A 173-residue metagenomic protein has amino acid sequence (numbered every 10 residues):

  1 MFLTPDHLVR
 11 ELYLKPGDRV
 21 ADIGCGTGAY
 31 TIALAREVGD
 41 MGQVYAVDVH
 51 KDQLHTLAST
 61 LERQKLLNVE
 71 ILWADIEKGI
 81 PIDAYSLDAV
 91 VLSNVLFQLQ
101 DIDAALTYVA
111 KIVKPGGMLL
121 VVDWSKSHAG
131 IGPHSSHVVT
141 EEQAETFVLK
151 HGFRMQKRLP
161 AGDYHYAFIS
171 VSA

Functional and structural regions predicted by a protein language model:
M1-D18: Conserved alpha-helix/loop element of class I SAM-dependent methyltransferases that forms part of the SAM/SAH-binding
K15, E77-A89: A short acidic, Gly/Pro-enriched loop at the edge of an enzyme's catalytic core that lines a small-molecule cofactor
A21, T27-K78: Class I SAM-dependent methyltransferase SAM/SAH-binding core
A21, Y85-N94: Short SAM/SAH-binding signature in class I
V38-G39, L99-Q100, V113-P115: Helix-to-beta-strand junctions that scaffold the AdoMet/dcAdoMet cofactor pocket in Class I SAM-dependent enzymes
D103-M118: A short glycine-rich, Lys/Arg-flanked "PGG" loop and its adjoining helix->strand segment in the class I
M118-F147: Conserved class I S-adenosyl-L-methionine
H151, K157-A173: Core SAM-dependent methyltransferase catalytic element
